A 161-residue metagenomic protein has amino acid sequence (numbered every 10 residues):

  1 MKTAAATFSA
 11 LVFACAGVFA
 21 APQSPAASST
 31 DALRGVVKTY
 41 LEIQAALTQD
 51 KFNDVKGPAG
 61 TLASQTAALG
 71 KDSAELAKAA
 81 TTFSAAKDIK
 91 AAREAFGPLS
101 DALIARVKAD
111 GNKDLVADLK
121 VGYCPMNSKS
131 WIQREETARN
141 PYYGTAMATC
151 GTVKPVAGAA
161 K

Functional and structural regions predicted by a protein language model:
M1-F13: Bacterial N-terminal signal peptides that target proteins for export
F13-K161: Intrinsically disordered, low-complexity terminal tails/loops enriched in metal-binding residues
